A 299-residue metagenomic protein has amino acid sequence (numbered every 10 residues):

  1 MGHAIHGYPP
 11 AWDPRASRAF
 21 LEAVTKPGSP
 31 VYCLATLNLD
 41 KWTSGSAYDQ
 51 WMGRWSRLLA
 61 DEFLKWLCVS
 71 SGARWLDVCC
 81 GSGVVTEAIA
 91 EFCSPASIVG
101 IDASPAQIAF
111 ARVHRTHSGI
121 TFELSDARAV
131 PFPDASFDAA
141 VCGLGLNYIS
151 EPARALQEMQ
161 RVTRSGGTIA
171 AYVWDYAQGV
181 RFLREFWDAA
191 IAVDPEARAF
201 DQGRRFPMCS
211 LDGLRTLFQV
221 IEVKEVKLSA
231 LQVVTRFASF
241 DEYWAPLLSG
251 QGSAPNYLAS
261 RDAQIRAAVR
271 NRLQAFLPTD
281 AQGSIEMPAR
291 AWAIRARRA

Functional and structural regions predicted by a protein language model:
V24, S29-G45: N-terminal, positively charged/glycine-rich alpha-helical extensions of SAM-dependent methyltransferases
L37, K41-S44, S82-V84, Q202-A299: Conserved Class I S-adenosyl-L-methionine
W42-R54: Class I SAM-dependent methyltransferase Rossmann-like catalytic core, especially the SAM/SAH-binding loop
R54-A73, A88, F92: Conserved alpha-helix/loop element of class I SAM-dependent methyltransferases that forms part of the SAM/SAH-binding
R74-V130, R154: Class I SAM-dependent methyltransferase SAM/SAH-binding core
R128-A139: A short acidic, Gly/Pro-enriched loop at the edge of an enzyme's catalytic core that lines a small-molecule cofactor
D138-P152, D175: A short SAM/SAH-binding and catalytic strip from SAM-dependent methyltransferases
A153-R154, Q160-A238, A254: Conserved catalytic/acceptor-binding region of the Class I
